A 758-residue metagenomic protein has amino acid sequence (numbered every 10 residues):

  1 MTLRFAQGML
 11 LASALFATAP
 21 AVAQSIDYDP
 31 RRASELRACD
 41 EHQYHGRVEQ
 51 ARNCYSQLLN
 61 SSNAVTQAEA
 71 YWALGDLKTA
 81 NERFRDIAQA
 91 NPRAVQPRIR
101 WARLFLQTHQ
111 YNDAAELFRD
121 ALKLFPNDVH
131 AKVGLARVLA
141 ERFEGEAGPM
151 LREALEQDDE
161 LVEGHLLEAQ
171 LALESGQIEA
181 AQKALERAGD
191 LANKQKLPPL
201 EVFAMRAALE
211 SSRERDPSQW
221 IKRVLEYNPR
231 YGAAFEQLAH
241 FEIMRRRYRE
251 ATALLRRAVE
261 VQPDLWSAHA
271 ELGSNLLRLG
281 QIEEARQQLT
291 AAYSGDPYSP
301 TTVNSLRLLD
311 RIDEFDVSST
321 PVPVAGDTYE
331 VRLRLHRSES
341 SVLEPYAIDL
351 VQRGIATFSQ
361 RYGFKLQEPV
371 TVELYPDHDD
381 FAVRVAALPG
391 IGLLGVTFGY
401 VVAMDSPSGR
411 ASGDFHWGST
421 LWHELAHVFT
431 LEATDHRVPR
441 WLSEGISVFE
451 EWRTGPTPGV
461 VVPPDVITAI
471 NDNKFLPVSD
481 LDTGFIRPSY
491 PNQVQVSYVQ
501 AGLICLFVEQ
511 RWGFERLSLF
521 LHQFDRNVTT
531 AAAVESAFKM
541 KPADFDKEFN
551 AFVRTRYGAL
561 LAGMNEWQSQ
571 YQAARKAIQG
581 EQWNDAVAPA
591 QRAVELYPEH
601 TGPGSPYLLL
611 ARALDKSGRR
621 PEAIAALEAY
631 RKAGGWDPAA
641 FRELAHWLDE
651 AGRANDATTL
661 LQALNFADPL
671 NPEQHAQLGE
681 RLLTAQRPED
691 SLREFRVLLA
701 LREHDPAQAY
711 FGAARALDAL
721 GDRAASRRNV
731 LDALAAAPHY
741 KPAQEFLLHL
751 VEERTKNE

Functional and structural regions predicted by a protein language model:
R32, S61-V65, V95-Q96, V129-H130 (+12 more regions): Helix-start (N-cap) detector for alpha-helical repeat units in TPR-like alpha-solenoids, especially tetratricopeptide
D40, E69, R103, R137 (+11 more regions): Residue-level recognition of tetratricopeptide repeat
Y44-Q50, L74-D86, T108-D120, E141-E153 (+11 more regions): Structural signature of tandem alpha-helical TPR/SEL1-like repeats, specifically the intra-repeat loop/turn
S61, A90, L124, Q157 (+9 more regions): Structural marker of alpha-solenoid helical repeat scaffolds
K123, T320-R440, E450-G459, V466-S497 (+3 more regions): Juxtacatalytic substrate-recognition/specificity segment
M205, R230, R257, E284-A291 (+7 more regions): Beta/coil-rich, acidic/histidine-enriched accessory regions frequently appended to metallopeptidases
S218, R278, E283-R286, V438 (+2 more regions): Amphipathic alpha-helical substructures
